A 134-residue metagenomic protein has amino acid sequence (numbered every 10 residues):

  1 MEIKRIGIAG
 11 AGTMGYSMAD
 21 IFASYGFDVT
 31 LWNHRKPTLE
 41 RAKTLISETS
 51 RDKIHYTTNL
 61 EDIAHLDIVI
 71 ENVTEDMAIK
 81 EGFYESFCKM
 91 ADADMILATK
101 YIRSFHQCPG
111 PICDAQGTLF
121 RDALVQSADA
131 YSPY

Functional and structural regions predicted by a protein language model:
M1, A64, G117: Structured loop/turn residues at beta-strand edges in well-structured enzyme cores
M1-T58: NAD(P)+-binding Rossmann beta1-loop-alpha1 motif at the extreme N-terminus of oxidoreductases
Y16-S17, A78-E81, S104-H106: Short glycine/serine/threonine-rich phosphate/pyrophosphate-binding segments that cradle anionic phosphate groups
D20-A23, A64, C88, G110: A structural alpha-helix within SAM-dependent methyltransferase catalytic domains
G26, R51-K53, D94, Q116-L119: A generic structural signal for alpha->beta connector loops
V29, V69, L97-A98, L119: Hydrophobic/aromatic residues located in beta-strands of well-ordered beta-sheets within soluble catalytic
H34-R41, E48-L97: Rossmann-like NAD(P)-binding element
A98-Y134: Rossmann-fold dinucleotide-binding core
